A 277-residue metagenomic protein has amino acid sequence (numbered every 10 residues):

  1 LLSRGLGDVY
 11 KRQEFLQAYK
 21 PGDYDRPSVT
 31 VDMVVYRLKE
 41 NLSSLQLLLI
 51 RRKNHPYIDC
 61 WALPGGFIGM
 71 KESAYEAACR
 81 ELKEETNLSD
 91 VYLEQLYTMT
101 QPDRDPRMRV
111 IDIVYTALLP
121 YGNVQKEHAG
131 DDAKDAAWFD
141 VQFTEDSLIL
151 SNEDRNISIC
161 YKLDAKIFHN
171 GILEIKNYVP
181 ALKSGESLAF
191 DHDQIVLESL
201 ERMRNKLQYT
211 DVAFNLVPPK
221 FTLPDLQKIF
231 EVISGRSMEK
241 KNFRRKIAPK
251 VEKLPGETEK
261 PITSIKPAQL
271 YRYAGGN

Functional and structural regions predicted by a protein language model:
L1-Y10: Single conserved hydrophobic/aromatic residue that forms the stacking wall/gate of nucleotide- or nucleobase-binding
E14, A18-A62, Y75, D90: N-terminal strand-loop-strand
V29-V31, L45, I111-I113, K134 (+1 more regions): Change "...and in nucleic-acid phosphodiester-cleaving endonucleases..." to "...and in nucleic-acid processing enzymes
P56-D59, Q208, N215: A conserved beta-turn-beta hairpin within the catalytic core of GNAT-like acetyltransferases that forms part
I68-Y92, L96-A213, E259-K260, S264 (+1 more regions): Unchanged
V217, F221-I229: Short acidic, hydrophobic short linear motifs in intrinsically disordered regions
I233-G256: Charge-enriched amphipathic alpha-helical scaffolds
V251-N277: Long, intrinsically disordered, low-complexity Ser/Thr/Pro-rich regulatory/activation regions of nuclear proteins
